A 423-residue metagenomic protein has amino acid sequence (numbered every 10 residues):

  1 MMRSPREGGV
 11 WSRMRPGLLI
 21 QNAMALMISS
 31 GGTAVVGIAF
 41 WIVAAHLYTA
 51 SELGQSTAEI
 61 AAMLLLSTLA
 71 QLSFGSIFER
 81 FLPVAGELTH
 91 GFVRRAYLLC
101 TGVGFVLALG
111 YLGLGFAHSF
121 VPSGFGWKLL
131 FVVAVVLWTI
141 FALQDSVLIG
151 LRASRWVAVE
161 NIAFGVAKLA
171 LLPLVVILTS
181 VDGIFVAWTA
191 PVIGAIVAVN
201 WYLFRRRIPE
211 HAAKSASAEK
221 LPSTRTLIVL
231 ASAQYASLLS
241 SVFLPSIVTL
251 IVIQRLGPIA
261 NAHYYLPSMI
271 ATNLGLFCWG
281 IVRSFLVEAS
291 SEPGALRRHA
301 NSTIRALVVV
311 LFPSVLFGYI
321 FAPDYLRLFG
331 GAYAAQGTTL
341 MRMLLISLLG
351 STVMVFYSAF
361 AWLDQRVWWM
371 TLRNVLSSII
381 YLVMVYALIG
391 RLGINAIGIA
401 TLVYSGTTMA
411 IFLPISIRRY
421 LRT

Functional and structural regions predicted by a protein language model:
M1-V36, L203-F204, A216-S237, F412-T423: N-terminal membrane topogenesis motif
R15-G75, V229-P258, L382-Y386, T401 (+1 more regions): Signature of the first transmembrane helix
Q21-A34, E59, M63-G115, G126 (+2 more regions): Membrane-water interface segments that mark the loop-to-transmembrane alpha-helix transition
G37, A70-G86, P267, A271-A295 (+1 more regions): Helix-loop junctions and terminal segments of transmembrane helices in multi-pass membrane transport/translocation
A50-S51, G115-F131, P258-I259, I320-T352 (+1 more regions): Interfacial segments at transmembrane-helix termini and the short loops linking adjacent helices
I60-T68, S241, I253, A260 (+3 more regions): Transmembrane helix-bundle signature of multi-pass secondary active exporters and lipid flippases
F81-V84, W138-V159, E288-S291, I346-V375: Membrane-interface junctions at transmembrane-helix termini in multi-pass inner-membrane proteins
L129, A158-P209, L376-I380, I394-R418: Hydrophobic alpha-helical transmembrane segments
